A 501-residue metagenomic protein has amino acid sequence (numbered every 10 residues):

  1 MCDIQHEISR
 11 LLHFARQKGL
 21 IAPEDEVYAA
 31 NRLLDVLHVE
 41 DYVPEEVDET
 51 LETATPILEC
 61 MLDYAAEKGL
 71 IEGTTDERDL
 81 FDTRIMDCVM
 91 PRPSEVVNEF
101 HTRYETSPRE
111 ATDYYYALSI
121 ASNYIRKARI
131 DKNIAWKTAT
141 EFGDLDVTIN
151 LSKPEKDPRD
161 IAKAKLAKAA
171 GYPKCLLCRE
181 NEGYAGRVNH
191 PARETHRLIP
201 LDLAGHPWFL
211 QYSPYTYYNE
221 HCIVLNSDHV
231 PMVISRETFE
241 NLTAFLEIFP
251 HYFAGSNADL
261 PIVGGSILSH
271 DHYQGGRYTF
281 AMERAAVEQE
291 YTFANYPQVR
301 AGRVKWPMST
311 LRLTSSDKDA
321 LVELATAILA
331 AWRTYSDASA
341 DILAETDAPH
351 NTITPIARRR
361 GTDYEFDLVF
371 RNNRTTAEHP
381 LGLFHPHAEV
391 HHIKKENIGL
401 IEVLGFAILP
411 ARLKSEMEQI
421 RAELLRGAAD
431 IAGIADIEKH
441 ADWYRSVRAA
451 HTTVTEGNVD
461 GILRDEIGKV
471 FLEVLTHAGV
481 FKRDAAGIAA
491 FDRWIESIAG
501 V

Functional and structural regions predicted by a protein language model:
M1-V224, D228-P231, P307, L321-A325 (+2 more regions): Active-site microenvironments that recognize anionic phosphate/pyrophosphate groups
L145, L210, A254, D271-Y273: Hydrophobic faces of well-ordered beta-strands that scaffold small-molecule active sites in alpha/beta enzyme cores
T195-I199, S227-A254: Helical scaffold of the NTase/Pol beta-like nucleotidyltransferase catalytic core
E220-H221, N226, G264-F280, V369: Histidine-centered divalent-metal-coordination microenvironment in nucleic-acid enzymes
E237, L246-S266, G275-A327, R333-S336: Catalytic or ion-translocation cores adjacent to nucleophile or general acid/base/metal-coordination motifs in diverse
P261-I262, Y273, E396, E402: Generic detector of intrinsically disordered, low-complexity, polar/charged segments
P261-S269, D347-T352: Beta-rich nucleic-acid/ligand-interaction surfaces
